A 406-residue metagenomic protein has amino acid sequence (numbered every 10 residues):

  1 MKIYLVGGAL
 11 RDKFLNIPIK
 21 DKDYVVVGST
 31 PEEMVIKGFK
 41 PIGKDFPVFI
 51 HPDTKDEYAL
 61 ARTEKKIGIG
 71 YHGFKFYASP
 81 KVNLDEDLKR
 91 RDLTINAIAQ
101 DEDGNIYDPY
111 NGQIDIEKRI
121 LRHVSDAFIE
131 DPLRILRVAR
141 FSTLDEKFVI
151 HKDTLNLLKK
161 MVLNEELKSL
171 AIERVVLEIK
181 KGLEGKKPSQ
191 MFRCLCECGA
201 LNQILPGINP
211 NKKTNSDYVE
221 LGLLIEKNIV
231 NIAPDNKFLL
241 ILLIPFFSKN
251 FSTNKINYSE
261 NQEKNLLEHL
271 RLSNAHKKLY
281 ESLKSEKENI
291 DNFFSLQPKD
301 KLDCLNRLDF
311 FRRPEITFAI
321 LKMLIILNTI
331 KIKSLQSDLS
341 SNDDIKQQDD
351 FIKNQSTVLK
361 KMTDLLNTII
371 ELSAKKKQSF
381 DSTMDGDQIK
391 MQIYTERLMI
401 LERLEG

Functional and structural regions predicted by a protein language model:
M1-G406: Catalytic cores of the polymerase beta-like nucleotidyltransferase superfamily and closely associated nucleotide
